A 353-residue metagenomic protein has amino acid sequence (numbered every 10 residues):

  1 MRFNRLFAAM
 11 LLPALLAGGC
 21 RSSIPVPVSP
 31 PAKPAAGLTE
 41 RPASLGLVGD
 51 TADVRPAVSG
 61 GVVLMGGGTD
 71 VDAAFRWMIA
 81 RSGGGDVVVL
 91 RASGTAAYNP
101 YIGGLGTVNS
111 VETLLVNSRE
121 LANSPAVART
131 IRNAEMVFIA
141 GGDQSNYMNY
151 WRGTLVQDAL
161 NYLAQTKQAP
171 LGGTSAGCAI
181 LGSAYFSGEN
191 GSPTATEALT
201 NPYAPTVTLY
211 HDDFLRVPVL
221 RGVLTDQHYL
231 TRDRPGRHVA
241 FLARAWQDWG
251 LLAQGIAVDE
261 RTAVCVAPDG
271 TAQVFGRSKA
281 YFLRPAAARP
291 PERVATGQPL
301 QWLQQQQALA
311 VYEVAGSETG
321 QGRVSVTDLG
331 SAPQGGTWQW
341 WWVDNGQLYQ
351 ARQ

Functional and structural regions predicted by a protein language model:
A8-G18: Bacterial N-terminal signal peptides
G18-A36: Bacterial Sec-dependent N-terminal signal peptides
P34-G84, F186-S187, G191-Q353: C-terminal and late-domain segments of enzyme folds
V88-S93: Short internal beta-strands
A96-N133: Portal/gating segments that form or line small-molecule/metal binding sites
T130-N133, G153-Q168: Catalytic-core regions built around general acid/base machinery
A140-G141, A164-Y185: Catalytic nucleophile loop
Q144-T154: Glycine/threonine-rich flexible loop motifs
